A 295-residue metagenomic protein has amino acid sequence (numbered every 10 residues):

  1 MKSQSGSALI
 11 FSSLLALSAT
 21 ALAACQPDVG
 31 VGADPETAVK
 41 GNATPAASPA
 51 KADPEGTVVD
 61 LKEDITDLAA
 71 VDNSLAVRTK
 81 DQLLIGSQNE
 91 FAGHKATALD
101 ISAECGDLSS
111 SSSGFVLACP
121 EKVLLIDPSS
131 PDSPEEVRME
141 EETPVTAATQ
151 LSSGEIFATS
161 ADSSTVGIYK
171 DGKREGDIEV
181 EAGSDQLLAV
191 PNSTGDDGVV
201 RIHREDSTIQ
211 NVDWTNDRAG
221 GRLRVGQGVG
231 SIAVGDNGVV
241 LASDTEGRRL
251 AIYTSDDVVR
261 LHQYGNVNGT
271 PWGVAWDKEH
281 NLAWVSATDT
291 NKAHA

Functional and structural regions predicted by a protein language model:
T20-A24: C-terminal motif of bacterial Sec signal peptides marking the signal peptidase cleavage site
Q26-A47: Short, low-complexity, disordered segments immediately C-terminal to signal peptides in bacterial exported proteins
A47-E63, F91-A103, P131-M139, G172-V180 (+2 more regions): A short beta-strand motif characteristic of beta-propeller blades
K62-D72, D100-S113, E141-S153, V180-S193 (+2 more regions): Repeated scaffold domains used in trafficking and secretory/extracellular systems, primarily beta-propellers
A69-D72, A76-D81, S109-K122, L151 (+4 more regions): Conserved beta-strand positions in repeat-built beta-propeller and related beta-rich domains
L83-I85, K122-L125, S164-V166, S207-I209 (+2 more regions): Structural signal for beta-propeller blades
I156-A242, G247-Y253: Solenoidal tandem-repeat scaffolds enriched in leucines and small polar residues
G228, A233-A295: Intrinsically disordered, low-complexity segments enriched in Gly and acidic/Ser/Thr residues that form flexible
